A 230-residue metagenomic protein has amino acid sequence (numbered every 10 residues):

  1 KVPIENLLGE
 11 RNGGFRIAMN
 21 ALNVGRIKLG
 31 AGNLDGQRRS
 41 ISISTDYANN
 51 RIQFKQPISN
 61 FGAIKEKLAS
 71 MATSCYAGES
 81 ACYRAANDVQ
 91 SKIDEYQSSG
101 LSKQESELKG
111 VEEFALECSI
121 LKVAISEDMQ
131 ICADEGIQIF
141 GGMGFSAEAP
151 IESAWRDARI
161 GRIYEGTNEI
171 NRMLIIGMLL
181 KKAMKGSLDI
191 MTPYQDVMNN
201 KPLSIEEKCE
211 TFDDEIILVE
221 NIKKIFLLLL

Functional and structural regions predicted by a protein language model:
K1-L230: Flavin-dependent oxidoreductase catalytic core characteristic of acyl-CoA dehydrogenase/oxidase-like enzymes
